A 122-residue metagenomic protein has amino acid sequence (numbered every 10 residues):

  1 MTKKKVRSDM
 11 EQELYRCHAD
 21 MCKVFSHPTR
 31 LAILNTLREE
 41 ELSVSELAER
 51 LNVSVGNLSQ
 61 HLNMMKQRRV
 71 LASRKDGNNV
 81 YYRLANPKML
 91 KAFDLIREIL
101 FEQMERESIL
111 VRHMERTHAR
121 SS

Functional and structural regions predicted by a protein language model:
T2-Q12, R16-C17, M89-S122: Amphipathic alpha-helical dimerization/coiled-coil segments that flank or bridge DNA-binding/regulatory modules
E13-G56, V80-M89: N-terminal helix-turn-helix DNA-binding core of bacterial DNA-binding proteins
M21-F25, S59-L62, D76, L95: Short alpha-helical scaffold segments that flank and stabilize functional sites
T29, L62-N63, E105, R120: Compositionally biased, intrinsically disordered low-complexity segments enriched in polar/proline residues
E41-L42, K66, R97-L100: Residue-level detector of secondary-structure transition/capping positions
E49, Q60, K66-Q67: Alpha-helical residues within the helix-turn-helix
L51-L58, V111-R116: A short, surface-exposed loop/turn module that caps and links secondary-structure elements
K66-D76, R83: Beta-hairpin "wing" of winged helix-turn-helix
